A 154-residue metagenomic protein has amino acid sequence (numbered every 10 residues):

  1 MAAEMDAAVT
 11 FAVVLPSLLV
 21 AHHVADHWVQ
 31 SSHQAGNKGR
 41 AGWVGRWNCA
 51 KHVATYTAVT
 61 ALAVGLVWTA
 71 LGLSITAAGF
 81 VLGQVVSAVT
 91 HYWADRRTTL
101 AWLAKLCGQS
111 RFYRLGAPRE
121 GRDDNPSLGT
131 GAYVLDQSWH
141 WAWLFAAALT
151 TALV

Functional and structural regions predicted by a protein language model:
M1-V154: Hydrophobic alpha-helical transmembrane segments
